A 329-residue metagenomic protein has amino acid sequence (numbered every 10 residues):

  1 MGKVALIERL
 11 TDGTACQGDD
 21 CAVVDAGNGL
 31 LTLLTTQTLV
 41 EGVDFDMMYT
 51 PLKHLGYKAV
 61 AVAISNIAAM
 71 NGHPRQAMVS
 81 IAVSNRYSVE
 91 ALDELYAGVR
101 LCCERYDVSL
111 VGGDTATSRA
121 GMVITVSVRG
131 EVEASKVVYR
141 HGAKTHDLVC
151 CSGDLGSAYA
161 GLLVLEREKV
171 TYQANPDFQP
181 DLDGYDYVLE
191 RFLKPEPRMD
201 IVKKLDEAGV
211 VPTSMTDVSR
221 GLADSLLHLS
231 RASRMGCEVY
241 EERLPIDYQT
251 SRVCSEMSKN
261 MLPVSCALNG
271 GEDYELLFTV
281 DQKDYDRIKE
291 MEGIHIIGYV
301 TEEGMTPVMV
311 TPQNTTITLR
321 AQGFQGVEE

Functional and structural regions predicted by a protein language model:
M1-L6, R86-S109, T117-I124, R129 (+2 more regions): Glycine-/charge-enriched secondary-structure boundary and capping motifs
M1-P51, M70, V79, A97-G98 (+1 more regions): Extreme N-terminal cap/leader segments of soluble proteins
A15, M47-V62, R86-A97, S135: Glycine-rich anion/phosphate-binding loops
L30, E133-V138, Y285-D286: Short helix-loop capping/hinge motifs at secondary-structure junctions, enriched in acidic/polar residues
L39, R75-E168, Y299: Glycine-rich anion-binding loops of enzyme active sites
V40-Y49, E131-V132, L182-V188, G209 (+1 more regions): Glycine/charged-rich beta-loop-alpha catalytic/anionic-binding loops adjacent to active sites
G161-F178, L182: Short, compositionally biased
Q179-H228: Polyanion-binding loop/helix "lid" in catalytic or ligand-binding cores
